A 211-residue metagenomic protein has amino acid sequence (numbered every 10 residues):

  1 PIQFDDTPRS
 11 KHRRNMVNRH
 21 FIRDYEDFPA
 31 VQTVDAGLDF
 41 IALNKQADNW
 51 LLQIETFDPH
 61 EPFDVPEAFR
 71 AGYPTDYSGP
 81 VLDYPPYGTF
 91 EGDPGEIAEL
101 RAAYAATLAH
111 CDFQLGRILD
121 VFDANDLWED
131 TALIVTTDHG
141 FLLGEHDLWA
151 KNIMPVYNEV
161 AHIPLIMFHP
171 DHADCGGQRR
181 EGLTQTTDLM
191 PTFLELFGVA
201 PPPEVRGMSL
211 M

Functional and structural regions predicted by a protein language model:
P1-M211: Catalytic domains that recognize anionic headgroups
